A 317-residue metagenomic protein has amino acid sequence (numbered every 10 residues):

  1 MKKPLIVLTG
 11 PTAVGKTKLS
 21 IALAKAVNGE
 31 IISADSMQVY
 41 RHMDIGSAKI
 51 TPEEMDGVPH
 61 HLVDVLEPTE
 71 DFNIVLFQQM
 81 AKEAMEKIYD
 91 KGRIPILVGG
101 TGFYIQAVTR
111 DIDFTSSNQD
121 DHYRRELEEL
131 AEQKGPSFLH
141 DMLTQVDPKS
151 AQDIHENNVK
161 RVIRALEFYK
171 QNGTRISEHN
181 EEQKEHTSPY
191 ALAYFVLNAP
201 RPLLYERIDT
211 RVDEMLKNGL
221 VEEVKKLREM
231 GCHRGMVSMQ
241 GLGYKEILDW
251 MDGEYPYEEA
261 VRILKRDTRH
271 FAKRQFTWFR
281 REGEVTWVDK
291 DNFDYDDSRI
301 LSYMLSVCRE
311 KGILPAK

Functional and structural regions predicted by a protein language model:
M1-K317: Phosphate/pyrophosphate-binding catalytic cores of soluble transferases and nucleic-acid-acting enzymes
